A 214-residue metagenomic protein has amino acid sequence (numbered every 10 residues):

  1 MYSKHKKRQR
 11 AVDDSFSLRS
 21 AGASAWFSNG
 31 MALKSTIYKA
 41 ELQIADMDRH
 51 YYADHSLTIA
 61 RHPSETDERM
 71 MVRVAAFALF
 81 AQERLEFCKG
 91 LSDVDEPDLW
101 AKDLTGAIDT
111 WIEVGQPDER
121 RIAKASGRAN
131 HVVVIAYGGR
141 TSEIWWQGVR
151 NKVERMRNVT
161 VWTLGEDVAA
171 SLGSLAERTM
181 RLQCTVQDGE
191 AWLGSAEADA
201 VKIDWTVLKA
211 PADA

Functional and structural regions predicted by a protein language model:
Y2-H5, D13-D14: Intrinsic-disorder-associated, low-complexity terminal segments enriched in Asp/Asn/His/Tyr and depleted of Lys/Arg
F16-A23: N-terminal polybasic/positive-inside topogenic patches
D46-L91: Acidic-basic catalytic patches of nuclease active cores, encompassing PD-(D/E)XK and other metal-cofactor nuclease
C88-L104: Long amphipathic N-terminal alpha/beta scaffold segment
L99-A101, G106-I122: Conserved catalytic cores of phosphodiester-cleaving nucleases, focusing on short active-site segments
P117-S174: Feature captures the catalytic cores and cofactor-binding loops of soluble hydro-lyases/lyases that act on carboxylate
N158-A214: Non-catalytic C-terminal interaction segments of nucleic acid-processing enzymes
